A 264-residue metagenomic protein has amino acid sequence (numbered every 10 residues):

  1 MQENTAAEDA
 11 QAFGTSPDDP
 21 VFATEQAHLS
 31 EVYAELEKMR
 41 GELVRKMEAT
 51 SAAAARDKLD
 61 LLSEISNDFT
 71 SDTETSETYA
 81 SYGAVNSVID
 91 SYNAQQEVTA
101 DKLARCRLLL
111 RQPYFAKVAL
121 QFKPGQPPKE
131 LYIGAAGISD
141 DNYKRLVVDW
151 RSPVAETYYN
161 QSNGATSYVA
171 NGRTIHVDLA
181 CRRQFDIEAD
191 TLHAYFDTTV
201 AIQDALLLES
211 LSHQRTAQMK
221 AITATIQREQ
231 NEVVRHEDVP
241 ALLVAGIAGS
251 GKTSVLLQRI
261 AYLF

Functional and structural regions predicted by a protein language model:
M1-T223, Q227, N231-R235: Extended, charged low-complexity regulatory segments
D238-L242: Pre-Walker A (Motif I) flank of P-loop NTPase domains
V244-G246: Hydrophobic anchor at the beta1->P-loop junction of P-loop NTPases
G249-G251: Conserved glycine(s) of the Walker
S254-F264: Walker A/P-loop NTP-binding motif
